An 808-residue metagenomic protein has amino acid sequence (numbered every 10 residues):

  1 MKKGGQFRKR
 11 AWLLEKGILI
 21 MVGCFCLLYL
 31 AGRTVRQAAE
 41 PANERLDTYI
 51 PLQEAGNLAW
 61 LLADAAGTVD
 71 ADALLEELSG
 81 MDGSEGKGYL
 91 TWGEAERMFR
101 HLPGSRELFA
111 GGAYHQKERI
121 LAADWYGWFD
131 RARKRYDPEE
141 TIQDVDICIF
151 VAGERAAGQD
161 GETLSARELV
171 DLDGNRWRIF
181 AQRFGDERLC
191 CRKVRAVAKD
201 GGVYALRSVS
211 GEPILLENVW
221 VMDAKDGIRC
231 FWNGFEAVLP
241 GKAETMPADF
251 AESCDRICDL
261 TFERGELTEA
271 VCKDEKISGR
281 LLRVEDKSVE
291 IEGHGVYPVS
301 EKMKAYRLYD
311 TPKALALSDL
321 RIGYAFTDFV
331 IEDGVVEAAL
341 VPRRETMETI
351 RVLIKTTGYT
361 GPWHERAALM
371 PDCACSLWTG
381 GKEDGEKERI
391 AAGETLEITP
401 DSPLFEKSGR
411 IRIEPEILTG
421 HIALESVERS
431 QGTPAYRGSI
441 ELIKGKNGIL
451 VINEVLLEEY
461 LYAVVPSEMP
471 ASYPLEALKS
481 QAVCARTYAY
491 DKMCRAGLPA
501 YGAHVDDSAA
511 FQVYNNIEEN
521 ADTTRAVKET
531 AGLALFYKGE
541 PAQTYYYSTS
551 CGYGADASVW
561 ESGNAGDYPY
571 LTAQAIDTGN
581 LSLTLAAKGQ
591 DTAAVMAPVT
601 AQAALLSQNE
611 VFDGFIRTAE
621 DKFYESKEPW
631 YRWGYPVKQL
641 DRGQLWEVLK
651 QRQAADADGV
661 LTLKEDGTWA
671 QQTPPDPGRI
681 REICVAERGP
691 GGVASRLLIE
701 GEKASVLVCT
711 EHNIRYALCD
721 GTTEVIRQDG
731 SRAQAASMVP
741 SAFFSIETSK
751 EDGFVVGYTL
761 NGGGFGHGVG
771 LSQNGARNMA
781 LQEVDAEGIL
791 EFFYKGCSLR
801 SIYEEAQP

Functional and structural regions predicted by a protein language model:
K2-Y49, Q53-E54, L58-A65, D70 (+5 more regions): Conserved, single-site charged/polar hotspot
I50-P51, A55, G88-T91, A95 (+2 more regions): Acidic Ca2+-chelating loop motifs
L74, E94-A95, F99: Active-site microenvironments of metalloenzymes and redox enzymes
E77-M81: Post-kinase regulatory C-tail/linker adjacent to protein kinase catalytic domains
E85: Recognition helix of helix-turn-helix/homeodomain-like DNA-binding domains that insert into the DNA major groove
